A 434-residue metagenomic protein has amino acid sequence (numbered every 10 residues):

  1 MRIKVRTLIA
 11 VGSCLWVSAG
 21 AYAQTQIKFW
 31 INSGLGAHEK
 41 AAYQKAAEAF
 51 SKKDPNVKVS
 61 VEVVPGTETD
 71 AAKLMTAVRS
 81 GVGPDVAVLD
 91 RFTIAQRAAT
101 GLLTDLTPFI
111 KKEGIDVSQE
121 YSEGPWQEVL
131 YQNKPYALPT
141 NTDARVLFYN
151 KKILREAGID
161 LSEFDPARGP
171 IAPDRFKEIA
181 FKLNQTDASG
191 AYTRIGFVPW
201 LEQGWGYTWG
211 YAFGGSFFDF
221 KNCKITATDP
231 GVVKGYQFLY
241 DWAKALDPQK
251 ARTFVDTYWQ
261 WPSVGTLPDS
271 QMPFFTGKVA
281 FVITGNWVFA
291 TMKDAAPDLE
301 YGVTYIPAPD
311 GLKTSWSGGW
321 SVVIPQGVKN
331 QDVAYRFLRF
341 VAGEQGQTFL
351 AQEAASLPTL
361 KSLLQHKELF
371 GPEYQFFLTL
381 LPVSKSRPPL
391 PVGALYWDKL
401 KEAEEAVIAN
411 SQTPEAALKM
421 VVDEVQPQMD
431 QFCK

Functional and structural regions predicted by a protein language model:
K4-G12, A21-L102, I110-Q119, D160-S162 (+9 more regions): Conserved N-terminal structural module of periplasmic/extracytoplasmic solute-binding proteins
T25, K52-K53, K58, A157 (+5 more regions): Extracytoplasmic/periplasmic substrate-recognition and gating elements
V63-K73, F92, G169-R175, T253-M272 (+1 more regions): Short helix-initiation/N-cap motifs at beta->coil->alpha
R91-V146, D174-K177, D298, G302-T304 (+1 more regions): Hinge/lid segment of periplasmic solute-binding proteins
T107-Y121, F164-G169, D187-G196, G215-Y236 (+3 more regions): Short, solvent-exposed loop/beta-turn-alpha elements that line the ligand-binding surface or hinge of extracytoplasmic
Y131-T140, R145, A172-I225, G231-V233 (+2 more regions): Extracytoplasmic/periplasmic solute-binding protein
K177-F181, K221-V264, I306: Glycine-centered hinge/linker elements that transmit conformational signals in sensory and ligand-binding systems
P297, Y301-T304, A351-E402, A406 (+1 more regions): Long, aromatic- and glycine/proline-rich binding clefts that accommodate carbohydrate-like moieties
